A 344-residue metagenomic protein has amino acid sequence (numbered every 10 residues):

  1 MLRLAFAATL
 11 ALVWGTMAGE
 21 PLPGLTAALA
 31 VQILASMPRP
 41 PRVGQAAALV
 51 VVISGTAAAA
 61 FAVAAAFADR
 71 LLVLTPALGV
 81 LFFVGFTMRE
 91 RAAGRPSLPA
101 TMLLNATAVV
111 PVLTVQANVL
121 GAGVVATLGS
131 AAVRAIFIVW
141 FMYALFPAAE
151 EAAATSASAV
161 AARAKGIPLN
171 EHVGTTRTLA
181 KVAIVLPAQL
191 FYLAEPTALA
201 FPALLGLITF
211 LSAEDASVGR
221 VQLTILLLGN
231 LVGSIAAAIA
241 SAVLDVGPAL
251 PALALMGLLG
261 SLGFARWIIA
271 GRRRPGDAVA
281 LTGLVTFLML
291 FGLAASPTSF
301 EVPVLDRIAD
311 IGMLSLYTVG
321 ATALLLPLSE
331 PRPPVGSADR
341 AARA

Functional and structural regions predicted by a protein language model:
M1-L98, V112-L258, G263-A344: Alpha-helical transmembrane segments and their membrane-interface boundaries that form or gate the permeation pathway
A106-T107: Intrinsically disordered, low-complexity glycine/charged-rich regulatory or linker segments that flank or connect
